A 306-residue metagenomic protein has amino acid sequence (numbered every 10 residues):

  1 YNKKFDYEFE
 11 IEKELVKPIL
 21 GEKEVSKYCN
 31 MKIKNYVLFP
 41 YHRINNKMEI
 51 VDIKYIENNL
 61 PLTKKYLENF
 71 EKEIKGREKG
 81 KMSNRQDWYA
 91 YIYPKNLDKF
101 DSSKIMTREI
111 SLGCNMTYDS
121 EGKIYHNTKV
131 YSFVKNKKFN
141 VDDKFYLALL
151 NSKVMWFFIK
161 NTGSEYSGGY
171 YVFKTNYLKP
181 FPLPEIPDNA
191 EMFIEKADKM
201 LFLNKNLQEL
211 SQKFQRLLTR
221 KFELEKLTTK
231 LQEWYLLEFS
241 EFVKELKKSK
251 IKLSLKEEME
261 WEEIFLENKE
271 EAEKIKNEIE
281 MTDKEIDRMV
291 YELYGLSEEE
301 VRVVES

Functional and structural regions predicted by a protein language model:
Y1-E195: Polybasic, glycine- and aromatic-enriched phosphate-binding surface used to engage nucleic acids
L62, L183-S306: Non-catalytic DNA-recognition/assembly elements of restriction-modification systems
